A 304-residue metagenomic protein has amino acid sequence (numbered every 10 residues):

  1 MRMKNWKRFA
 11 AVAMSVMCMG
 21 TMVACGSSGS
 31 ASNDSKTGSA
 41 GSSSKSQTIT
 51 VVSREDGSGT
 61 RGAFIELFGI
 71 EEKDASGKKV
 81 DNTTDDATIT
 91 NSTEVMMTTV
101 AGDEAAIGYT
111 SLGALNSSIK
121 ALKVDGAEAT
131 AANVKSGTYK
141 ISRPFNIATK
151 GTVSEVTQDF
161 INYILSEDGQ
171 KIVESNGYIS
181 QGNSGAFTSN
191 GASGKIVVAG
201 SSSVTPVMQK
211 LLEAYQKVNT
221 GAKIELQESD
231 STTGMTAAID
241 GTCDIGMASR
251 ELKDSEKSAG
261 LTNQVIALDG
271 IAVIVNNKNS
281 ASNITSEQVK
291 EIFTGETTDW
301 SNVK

Functional and structural regions predicted by a protein language model:
R2-A13: Bacterial N-terminal signal peptides that target proteins for export
R8, G26-K304: Exported/periplasmic ABC-transporter solute-binding proteins
G20-A24: C-terminal motif of bacterial Sec signal peptides marking the signal peptidase cleavage site
